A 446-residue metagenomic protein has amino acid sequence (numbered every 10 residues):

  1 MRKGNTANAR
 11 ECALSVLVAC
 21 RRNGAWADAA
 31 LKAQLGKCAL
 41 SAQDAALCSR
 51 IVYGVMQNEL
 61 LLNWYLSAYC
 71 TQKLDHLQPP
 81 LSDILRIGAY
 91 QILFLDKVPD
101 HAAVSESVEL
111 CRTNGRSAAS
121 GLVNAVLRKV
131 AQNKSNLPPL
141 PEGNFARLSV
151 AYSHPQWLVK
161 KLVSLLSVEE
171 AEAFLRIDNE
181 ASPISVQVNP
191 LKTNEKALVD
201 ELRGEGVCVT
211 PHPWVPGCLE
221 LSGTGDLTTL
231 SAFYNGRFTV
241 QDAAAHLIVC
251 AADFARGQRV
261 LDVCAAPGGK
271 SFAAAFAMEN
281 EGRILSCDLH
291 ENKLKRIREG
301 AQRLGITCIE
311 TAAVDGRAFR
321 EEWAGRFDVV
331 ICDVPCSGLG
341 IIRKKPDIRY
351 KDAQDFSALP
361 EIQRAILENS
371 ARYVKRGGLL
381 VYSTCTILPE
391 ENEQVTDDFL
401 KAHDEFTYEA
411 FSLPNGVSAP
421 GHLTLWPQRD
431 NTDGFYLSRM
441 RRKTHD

Functional and structural regions predicted by a protein language model:
M1-D446: S-adenosylmethionine
